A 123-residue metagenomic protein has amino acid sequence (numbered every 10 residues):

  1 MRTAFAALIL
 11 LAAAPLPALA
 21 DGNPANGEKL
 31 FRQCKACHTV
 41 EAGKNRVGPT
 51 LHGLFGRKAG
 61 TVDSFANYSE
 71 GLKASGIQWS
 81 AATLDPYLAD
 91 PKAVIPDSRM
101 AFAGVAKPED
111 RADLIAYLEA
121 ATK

Functional and structural regions predicted by a protein language model:
M1-A4: Positively charged n-region of N-terminal signal peptides that target proteins for export
A6-P15: Bacterial N-terminal signal peptides
A14-F31: Electrostatic cytochrome c docking/interface patches
P24-E28, E41-S80, F102-V105: Gly/Gly-Pro-rich "capping" loops immediately C-terminal to redox-active cysteine motifs in periplasmic/lumenal
G27, F31-V40, L114: The canonical Cys-X-X-Cys-His
Q33, V47, P96-S98: Envelope-exposed proteins and targeting segments
Q78-K123: C-terminal capping alpha-helices of c-type cytochrome domains
